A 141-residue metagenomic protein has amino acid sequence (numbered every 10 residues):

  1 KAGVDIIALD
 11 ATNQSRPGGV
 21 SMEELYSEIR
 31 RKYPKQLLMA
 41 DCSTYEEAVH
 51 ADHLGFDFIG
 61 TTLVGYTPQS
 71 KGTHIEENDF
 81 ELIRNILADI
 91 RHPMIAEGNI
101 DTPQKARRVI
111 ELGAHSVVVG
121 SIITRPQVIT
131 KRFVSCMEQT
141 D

Functional and structural regions predicted by a protein language model:
K1-A2, S43-D57, I90-A96, I100-V119: Catalytic cores of alpha/beta
K1-G19, L37, D52: Active-site beta->alpha loop and helix N-cap motifs at the rims of alpha/beta catalytic domains
I7-L9, M39, G60, V118: Conserved beta-strand positions in the central sheet of alpha/beta enzyme cores
A11-K32, Y45-H50, Y66-L87, P103-R107 (+1 more regions): Active-site-adjacent beta->alpha loops and helix N-cap segments on the catalytic face of soluble alpha/beta enzymes
R30-A40, L87-E97: Short beta-strand/loop segments at the ligand-binding rim of alpha/beta enzyme cores
L63: Short, small-residue-rich loop/turn micro-motifs
